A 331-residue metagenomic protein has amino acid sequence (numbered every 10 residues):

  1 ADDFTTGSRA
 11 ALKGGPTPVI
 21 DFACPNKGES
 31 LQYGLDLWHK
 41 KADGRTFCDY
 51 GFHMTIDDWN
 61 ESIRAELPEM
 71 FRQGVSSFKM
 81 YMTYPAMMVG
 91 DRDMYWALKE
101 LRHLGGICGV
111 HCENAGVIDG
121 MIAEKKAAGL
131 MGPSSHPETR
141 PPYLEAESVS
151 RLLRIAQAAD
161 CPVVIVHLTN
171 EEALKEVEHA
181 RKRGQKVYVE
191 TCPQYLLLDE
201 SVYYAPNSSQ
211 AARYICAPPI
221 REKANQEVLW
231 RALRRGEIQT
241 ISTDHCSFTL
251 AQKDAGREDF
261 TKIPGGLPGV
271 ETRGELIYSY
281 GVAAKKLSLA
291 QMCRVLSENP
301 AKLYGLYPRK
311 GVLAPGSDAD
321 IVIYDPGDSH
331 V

Functional and structural regions predicted by a protein language model:
A1-D2, A23-P25, C48-S62, P137-Y143 (+1 more regions): Active-site mouth loops of central-metabolism enzymes
A1-R45, S62: Metal-associated gating/positioning segment near the N- to mid-region
A11, G15, Y50, F78 (+6 more regions): Conserved, mostly hydrophobic/aromatic
P16-P18, C48, S76, Q239: Short acidic/polar active-site loop segments enriched in Thr and Asp
A23-P25, T55, T83, E113-N114 (+3 more regions): Short, ordered loop/turn segments at secondary-structure junctions
Q32-D49, W96-V110, T272, L276: Alpha-helix-loop-beta-strand connector modules within alpha/beta enzyme cores
S62-I241: Histidine/acidic residue-rich metal-binding segments in metalloenzymes
S134-P162, R213-Y214, R235, Q239-I241 (+1 more regions): His/Asp/Glu-enriched, well-ordered alpha-helical/loop segment that forms or immediately abuts the divalent-metal
